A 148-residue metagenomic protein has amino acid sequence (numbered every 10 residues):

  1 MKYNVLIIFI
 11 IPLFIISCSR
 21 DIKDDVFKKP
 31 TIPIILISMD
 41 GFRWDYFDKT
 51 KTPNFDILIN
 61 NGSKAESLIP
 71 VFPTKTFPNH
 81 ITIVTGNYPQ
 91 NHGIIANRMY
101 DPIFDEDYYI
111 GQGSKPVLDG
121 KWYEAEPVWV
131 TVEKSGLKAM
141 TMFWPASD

Functional and structural regions predicted by a protein language model:
M1-V5: Positively charged n-region of N-terminal signal peptides that target proteins for export
I15-S17: C-terminal motif of bacterial Sec signal peptides marking the signal peptidase cleavage site
S19-D21: Bacterial signal peptide processing site
D24-T31, W44-S135, S147-D148: Active-site nucleophile/metal-coordination loop of metallo-enzymes that catalyze phosphate/sulfate and related
